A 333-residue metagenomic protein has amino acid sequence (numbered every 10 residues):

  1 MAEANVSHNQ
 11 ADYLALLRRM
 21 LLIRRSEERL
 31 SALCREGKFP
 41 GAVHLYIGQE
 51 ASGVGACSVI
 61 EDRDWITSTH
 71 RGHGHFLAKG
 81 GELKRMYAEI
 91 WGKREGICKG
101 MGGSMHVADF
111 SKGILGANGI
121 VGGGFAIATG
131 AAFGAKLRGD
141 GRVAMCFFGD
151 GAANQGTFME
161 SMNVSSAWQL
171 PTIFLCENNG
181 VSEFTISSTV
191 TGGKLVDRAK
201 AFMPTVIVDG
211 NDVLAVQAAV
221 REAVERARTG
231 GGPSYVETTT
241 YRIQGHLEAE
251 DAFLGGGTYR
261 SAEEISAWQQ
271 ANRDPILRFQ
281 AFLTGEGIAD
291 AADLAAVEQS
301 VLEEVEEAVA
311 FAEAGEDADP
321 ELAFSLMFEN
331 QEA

Functional and structural regions predicted by a protein language model:
M1-S52, A249-A333: Conserved acidic/glycine
R18-R19, R24-R25, R29, R71 (+5 more regions): Basic side chains
E28-A32, E36-W168, I186-V196, K200: Cofactor-binding active-site loop characterized by glycine-rich and histidine/acidic residues
H70, T238-T240, M327: A general secondary-structure junction signal
F76-A78, F184, H246, L322: Short acidic, gly/pro-rich beta-turn/loop elements at beta-sheet edges and active-site/ligand-binding grooves
G113-A314: Glycine-rich ThDP/TPP pyrophosphate-binding loop and its adjacent helix/strand module within ThDP-dependent enzymes
